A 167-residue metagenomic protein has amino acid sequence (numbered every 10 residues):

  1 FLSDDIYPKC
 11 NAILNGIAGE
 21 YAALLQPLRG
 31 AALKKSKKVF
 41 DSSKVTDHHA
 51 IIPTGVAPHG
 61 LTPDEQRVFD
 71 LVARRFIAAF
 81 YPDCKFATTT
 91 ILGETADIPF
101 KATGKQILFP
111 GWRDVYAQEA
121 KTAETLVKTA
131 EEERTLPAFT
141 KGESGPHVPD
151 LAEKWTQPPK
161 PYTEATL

Functional and structural regions predicted by a protein language model:
F1-T166: Core catalytic DNA strand-manipulation module of type IA topoisomerases
